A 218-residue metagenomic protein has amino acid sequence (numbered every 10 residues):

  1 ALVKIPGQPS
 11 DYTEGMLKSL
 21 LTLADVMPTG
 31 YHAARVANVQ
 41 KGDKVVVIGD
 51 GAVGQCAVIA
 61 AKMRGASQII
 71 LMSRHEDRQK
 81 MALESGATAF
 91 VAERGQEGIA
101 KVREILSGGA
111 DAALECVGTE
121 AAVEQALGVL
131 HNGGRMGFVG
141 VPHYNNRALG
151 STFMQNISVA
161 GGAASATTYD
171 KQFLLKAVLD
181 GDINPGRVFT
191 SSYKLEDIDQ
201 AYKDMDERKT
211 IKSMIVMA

Functional and structural regions predicted by a protein language model:
L2, S10-Q96, A100: Mid-domain Rossmann-like dinucleotide-binding core that forms the NAD(H)/NADP(H) cofactor-binding site
I5, G30, A61, A82 (+6 more regions): Residue-level signal for nonpolar/aromatic packing positions in well-ordered secondary structure
V36-K41, M63-R64, E76, K80-S158: Glycine-rich cofactor phosphate-binding loops and adjacent beta1-alpha1 units of small-molecule cofactor enzyme domains
V46, I70, V91, R135-G137 (+2 more regions): Structural detector of well-ordered beta-strand residues that form the stable sheet scaffold of enzyme domains
G65-S67, G109-A110, D182-R187: A local structural motif
V117, V139-H143, G162-S165, F189 (+1 more regions): Short strand-turn motif at the edge of the Rossmann-like AdoMet-binding core
E120, E124-G128, T168-A218: C-terminal hydrophobic helical "lid"/dimerization subdomain of Rossmann-like NAD(P)H-dependent oxidoreductases
F153, V159-A160, T167, K176-A177: Rossmann-like dinucleotide-binding domain for NAD(H)/NADP(H)
